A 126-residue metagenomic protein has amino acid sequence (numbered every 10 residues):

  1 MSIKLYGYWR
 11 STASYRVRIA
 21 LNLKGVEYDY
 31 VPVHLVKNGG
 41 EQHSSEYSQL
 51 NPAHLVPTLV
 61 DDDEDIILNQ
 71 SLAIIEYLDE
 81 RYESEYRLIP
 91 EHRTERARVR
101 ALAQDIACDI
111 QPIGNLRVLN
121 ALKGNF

Functional and structural regions predicted by a protein language model:
M1-F126: GST-like domain detector, emphasizing the conserved glutathione-binding G-site in the N-terminal thioredoxin-like
